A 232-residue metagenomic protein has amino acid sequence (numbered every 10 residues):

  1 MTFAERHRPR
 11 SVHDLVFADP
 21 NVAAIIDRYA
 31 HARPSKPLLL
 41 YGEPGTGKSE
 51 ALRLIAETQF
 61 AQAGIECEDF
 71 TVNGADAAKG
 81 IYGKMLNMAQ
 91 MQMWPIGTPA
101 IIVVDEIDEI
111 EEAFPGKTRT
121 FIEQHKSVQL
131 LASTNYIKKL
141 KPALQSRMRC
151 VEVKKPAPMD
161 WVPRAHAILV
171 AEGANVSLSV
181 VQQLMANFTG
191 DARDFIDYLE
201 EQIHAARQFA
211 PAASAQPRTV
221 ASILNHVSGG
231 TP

Functional and structural regions predicted by a protein language model:
T2-E43, N87-Q90, W94: Pre-Walker A (pre-P-loop) alpha-helix and adjacent loop at the N terminus of AAA/AAA+ ATPase modules, a conserved
P20-A23, E66-A100: Short glycine-rich substrate-engagement loop in P-loop NTPases that contacts/grips substrate
A30-F70: Walker A/P-loop
K36, G97-I102, H125-L131: Loop/turn-to-beta-strand initiation segments
G74, R149-W161: Conserved AAA+ ATPase "SRH/arginine-finger" region at the nucleotide-binding site
M88-A113, Y136: Conserved P-loop NTPase "ATPase switch" module shared by AAA+ and STAND
R119-T120, Y136-R149: Short regulatory helix/loop adjacent to the ATP-binding pocket of P-loop NTPases
Q182-N187, R193-R207: C-terminal helical "lid" of AAA+/P-loop NTPase domains
